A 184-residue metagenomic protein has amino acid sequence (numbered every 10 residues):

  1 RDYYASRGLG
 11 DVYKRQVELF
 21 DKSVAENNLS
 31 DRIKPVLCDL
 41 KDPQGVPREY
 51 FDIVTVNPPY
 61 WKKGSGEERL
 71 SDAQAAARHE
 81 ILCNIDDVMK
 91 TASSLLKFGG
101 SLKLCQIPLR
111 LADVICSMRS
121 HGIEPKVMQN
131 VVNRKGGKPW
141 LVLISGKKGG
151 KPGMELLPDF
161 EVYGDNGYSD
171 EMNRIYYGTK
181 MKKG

Functional and structural regions predicted by a protein language model:
R1-Y13: Single conserved hydrophobic/aromatic residue that forms the stacking wall/gate of nucleotide- or nucleobase-binding
F20-D21: Conserved SAM-binding loop
A25-D31, S120-I123: Short helix-capping segments at alpha-helix termini
N28-K41: Conserved SAM-binding strand-loop segment of SAM-dependent methyltransferases
D42-V54: A short acidic, Gly/Pro-enriched loop at the edge of an enzyme's catalytic core that lines a small-molecule cofactor
P58-D87: Mobile active-site "lid"/loop adjacent to the S-adenosyl-L-methionine
I81-P139, L143: Conserved Class I SAM-dependent methyltransferase catalytic core
G136-G184: SAM/dcSAM-binding transferase cores
